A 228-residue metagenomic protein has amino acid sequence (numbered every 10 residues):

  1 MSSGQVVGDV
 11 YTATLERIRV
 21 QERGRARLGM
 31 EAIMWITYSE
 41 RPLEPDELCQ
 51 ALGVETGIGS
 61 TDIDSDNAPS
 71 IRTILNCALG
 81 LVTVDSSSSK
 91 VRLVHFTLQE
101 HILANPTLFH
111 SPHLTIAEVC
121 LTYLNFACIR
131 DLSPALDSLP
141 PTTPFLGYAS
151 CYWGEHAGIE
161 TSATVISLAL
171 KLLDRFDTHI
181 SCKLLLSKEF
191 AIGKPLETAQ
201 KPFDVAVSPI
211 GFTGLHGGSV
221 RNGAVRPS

Functional and structural regions predicted by a protein language model:
M1-A224: Leucine/isoleucine-rich amphipathic helices and adjacent mixed helix/strand linkers that form non-membrane
P227: Short glycine/proline-centered loop/turn elements that form peptide/ligand docking sites
